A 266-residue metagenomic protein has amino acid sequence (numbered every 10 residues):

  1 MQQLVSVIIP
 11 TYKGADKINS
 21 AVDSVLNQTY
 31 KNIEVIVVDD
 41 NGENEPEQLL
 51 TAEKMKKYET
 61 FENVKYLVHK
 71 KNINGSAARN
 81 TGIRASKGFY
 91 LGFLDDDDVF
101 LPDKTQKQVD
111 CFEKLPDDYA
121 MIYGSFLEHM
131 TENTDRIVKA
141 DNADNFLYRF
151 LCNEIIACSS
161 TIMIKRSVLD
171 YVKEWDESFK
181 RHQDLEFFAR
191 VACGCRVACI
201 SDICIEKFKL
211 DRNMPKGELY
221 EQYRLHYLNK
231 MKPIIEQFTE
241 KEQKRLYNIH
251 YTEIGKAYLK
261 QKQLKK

Functional and structural regions predicted by a protein language model:
M1, E186, C193, E206-K266: C-terminal subregions of glycosyltransferases and related glycan-biosynthesis enzymes
M1-L26: N-proximal low-complexity "stem/linker" segments adjacent to membrane-targeting elements
V22-L67: Acidic donor-binding segment of Leloir-type glycosyltransferases
T60-E62, A77-A78, K107-V168, G217-E218 (+1 more regions): Flexible acidic/His/Gly-enriched loops in nucleotide-sugar-dependent glycosyltransferase catalytic domains
V68-S86: Glycine-rich, basic loop-to-helix element that forms the pyrophosphate-binding segment of sugar-nucleotide handling
L91: Short aromatic/hydrophobic "clamp" motif used to bind/position activated sugar donors
D95-V99: The conserved acidic donor/metal-binding loop of glycosyltransferases
D141-L225: Conserved nucleotide-sugar donor-binding catalytic segment
